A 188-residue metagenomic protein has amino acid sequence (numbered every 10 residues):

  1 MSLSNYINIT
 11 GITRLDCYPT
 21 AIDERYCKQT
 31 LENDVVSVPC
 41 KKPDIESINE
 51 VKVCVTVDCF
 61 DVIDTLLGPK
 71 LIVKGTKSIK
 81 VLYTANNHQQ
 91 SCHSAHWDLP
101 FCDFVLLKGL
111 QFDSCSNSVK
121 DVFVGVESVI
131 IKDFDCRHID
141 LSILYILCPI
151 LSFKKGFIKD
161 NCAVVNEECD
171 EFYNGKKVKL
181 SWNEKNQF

Functional and structural regions predicted by a protein language model:
M1-F188: Viral structural modules
